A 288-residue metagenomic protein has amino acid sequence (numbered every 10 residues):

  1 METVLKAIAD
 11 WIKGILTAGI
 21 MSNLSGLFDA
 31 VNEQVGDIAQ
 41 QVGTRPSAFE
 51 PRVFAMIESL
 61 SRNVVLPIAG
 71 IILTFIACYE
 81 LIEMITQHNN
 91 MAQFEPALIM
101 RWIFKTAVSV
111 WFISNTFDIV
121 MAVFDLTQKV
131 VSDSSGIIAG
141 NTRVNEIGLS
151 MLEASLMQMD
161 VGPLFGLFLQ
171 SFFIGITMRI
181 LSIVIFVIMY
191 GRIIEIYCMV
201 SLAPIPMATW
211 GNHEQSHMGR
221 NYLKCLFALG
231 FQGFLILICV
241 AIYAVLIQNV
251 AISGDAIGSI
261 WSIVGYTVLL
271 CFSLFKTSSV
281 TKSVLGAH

Functional and structural regions predicted by a protein language model:
M1-I72, Q87-A97, A107-T177, S216-N221 (+2 more regions): Gly/Ser-rich, low-complexity
L66-Y79, I196: Hydrophobic alpha-helical transmembrane segments
T74-L81, S171-F173, V200-P204: Transmembrane alpha-helical segments of multi-pass small-molecule transport proteins
L81-F94, S182-F186, E214-Q215: Membrane-water interface regions at transmembrane-helix termini and the short interhelical loops of multi-pass membrane
W102-K105: Elongated alpha-helical scaffolds
S182-M189, I193-I196, V200-C239: Extended serine/threonine-enriched, polar tracts that run as long, contiguous segments within proteins
